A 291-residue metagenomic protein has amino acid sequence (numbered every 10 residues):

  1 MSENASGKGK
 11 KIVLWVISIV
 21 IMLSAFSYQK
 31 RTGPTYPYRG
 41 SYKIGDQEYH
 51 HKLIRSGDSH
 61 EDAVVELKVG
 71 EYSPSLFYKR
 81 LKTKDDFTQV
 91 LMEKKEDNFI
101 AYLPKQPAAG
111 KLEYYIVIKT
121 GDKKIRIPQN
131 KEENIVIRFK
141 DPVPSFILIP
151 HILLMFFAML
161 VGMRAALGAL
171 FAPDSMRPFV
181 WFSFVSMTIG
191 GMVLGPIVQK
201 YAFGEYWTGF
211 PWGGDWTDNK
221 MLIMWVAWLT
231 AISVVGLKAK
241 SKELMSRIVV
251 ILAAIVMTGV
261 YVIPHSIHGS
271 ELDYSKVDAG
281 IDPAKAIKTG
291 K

Functional and structural regions predicted by a protein language model:
S2-R177, V185, G190, A239-A254 (+2 more regions): Glycan-association/targeting regions that enable binding to alpha-glucans and other polysaccharides
P144-P150, E205-D218: Non-cytosolic membrane-interface motifs at loop->transmembrane helix junctions
L170-D174, Y201-Y206, E271: Membrane-interfacial segments
M176-S183, P211-T217: Membrane-helix boundary/juxtamembrane motif in polytopic membrane proteins
F182-A202: Small-polar-interrupted transmembrane alpha-helices in polytopic inner-membrane proteins
P196-T208, S266-I267: Juxtamembrane "helix-exit" motif on the non-cytosolic side of transmembrane helices
M221-K291: Generic detector of multi-pass transmembrane helix bundles and their immediately adjacent loops in polytopic membrane
